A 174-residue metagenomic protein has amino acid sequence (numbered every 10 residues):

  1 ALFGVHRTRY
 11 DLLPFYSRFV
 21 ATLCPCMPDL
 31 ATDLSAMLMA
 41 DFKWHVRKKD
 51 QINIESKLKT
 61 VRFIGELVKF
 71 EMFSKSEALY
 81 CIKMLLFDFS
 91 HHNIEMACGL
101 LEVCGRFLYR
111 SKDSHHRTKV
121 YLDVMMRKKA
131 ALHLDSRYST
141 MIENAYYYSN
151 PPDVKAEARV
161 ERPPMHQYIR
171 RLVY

Functional and structural regions predicted by a protein language model:
A1-Y174: Alpha-helical interaction scaffolds
